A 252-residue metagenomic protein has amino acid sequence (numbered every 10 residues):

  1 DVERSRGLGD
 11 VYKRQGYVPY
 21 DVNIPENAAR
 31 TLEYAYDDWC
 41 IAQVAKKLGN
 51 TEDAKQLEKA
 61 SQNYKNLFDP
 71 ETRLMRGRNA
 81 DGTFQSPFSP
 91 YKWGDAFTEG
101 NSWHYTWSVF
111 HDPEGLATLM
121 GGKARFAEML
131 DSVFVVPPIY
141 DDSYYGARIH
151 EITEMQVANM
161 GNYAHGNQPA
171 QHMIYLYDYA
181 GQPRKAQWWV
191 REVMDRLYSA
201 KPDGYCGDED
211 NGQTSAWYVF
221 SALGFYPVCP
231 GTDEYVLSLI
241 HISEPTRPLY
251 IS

Functional and structural regions predicted by a protein language model:
D1-L8, Y12, I240-I251: Single conserved hydrophobic/aromatic residue that forms the stacking wall/gate of nucleotide- or nucleobase-binding
R6-Q62, N66-L239: Active-site core of glycosidic bond-cleaving carbohydrate-active enzymes
